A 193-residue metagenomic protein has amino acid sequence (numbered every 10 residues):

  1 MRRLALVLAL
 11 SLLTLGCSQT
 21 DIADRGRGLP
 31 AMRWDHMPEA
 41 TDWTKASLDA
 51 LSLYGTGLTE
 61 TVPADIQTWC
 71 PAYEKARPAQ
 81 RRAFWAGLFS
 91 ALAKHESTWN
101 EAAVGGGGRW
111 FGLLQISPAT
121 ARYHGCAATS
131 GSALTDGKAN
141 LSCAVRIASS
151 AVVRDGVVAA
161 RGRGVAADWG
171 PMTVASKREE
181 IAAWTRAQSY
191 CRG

Functional and structural regions predicted by a protein language model:
M1-L6: Bacterial N-terminal signal peptides that target proteins for export
V7-T14: Bacterial N-terminal signal peptides
C17-Q67, C126-G193: Non-catalytic cell-wall polysaccharide-engagement segments
D65-E74, Q80-N100, A144: Short, functionally critical alpha-helical segments immediately adjacent to catalytic or ligand/cofactor-binding
A83, G87, G108-F111, T135: Residues at secondary-structure transition points
K94-W99, A119-Y123, I147-S150, R154: Amphipathic alpha-helical interaction surfaces
A102-G107: Short, solvent-exposed loop/turn and secondary-structure capping segments
G108-A127: Substrate-binding/active-site groove segments that recognize and process beta-1,4-linked N-acetyl-hexosamine
